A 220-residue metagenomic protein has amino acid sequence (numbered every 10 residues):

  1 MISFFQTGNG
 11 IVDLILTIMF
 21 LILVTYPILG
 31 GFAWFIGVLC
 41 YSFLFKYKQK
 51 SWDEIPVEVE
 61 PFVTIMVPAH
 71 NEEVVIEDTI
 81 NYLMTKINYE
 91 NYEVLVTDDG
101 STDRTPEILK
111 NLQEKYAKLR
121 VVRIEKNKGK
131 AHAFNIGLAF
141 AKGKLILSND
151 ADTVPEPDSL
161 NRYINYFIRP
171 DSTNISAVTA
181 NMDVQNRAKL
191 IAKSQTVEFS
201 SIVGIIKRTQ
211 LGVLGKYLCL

Functional and structural regions predicted by a protein language model:
M1-V59: N-terminal membrane-anchoring/stem segments of glycan-assembly enzymes
F35-N91: N-terminal signal-anchor transmembrane helix
C40-L44, R120-R123, A131-A133, P157-L220: Long helical/loop segments within the catalytic core of UDP-sugar-dependent glycosyltransferases, especially the large
E77, D103-N111, D158: Acidic helix N-cap motif at the loop->helix transition within catalytic regions of sugar-transfer enzymes
N91-G100, V122-R123: Short beta-strand/loop segment that forms part of the nucleotide-sugar
D98-E107, K126: A conserved acidic beta->alpha catalytic loop
I146: Short aromatic/hydrophobic "clamp" motif used to bind/position activated sugar donors
D150-V154: The conserved acidic donor/metal-binding loop of glycosyltransferases
